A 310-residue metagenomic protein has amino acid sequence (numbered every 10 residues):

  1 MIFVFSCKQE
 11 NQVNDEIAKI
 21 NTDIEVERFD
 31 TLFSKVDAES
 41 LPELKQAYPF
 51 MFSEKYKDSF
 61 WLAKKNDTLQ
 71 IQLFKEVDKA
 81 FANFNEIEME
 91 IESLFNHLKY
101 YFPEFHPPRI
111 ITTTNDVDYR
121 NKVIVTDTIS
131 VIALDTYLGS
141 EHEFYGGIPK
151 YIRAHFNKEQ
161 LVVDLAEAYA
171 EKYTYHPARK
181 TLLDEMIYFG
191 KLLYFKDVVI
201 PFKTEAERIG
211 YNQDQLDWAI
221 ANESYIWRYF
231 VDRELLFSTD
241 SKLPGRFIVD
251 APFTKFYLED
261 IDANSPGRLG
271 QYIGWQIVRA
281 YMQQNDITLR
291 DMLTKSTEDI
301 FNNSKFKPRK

Functional and structural regions predicted by a protein language model:
F3-S6: C-terminal motif of bacterial Sec signal peptides marking the signal peptidase cleavage site
K8-F74: N-terminal mature-domain "stem" immediately C-terminal to a signal peptide or N-terminal signal-anchor/transmembrane
V26, E92-F95, L192, K196 (+2 more regions): Extracytoplasmic/secreted envelope proteins and their assembly/folding machinery, especially bacterial periplasmic
S53, K99-P103, K196-T204, V231-L235 (+1 more regions): Sec-exported extracytoplasmic/periplasmic mature domains
Q70-I220, R290, T294-T297: Acidic/His-rich structured neighborhood in mature extracellular/periplasmic domains
Y194-F256: Acidic/His/Gly-enriched intrinsically disordered linker/tail segments that often contain short helix/coil "MoRF-like"
S238-K310: C-terminal soluble interaction/assembly domains
